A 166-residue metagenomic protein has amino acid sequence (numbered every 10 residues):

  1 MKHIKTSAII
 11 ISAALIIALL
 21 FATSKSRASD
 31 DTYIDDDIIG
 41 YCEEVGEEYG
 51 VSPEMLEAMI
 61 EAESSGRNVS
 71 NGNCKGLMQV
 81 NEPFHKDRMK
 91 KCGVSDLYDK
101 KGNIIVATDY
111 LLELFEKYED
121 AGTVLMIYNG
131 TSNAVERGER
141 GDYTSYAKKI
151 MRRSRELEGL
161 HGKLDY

Functional and structural regions predicted by a protein language model:
K2-Y41, V45-Y49, N71, P83-Y166: Non-catalytic cell-wall polysaccharide-engagement segments
E43, V51-G76, N81: Secreted/periplasmic proteins that engage bacterial cell-wall peptidoglycan
